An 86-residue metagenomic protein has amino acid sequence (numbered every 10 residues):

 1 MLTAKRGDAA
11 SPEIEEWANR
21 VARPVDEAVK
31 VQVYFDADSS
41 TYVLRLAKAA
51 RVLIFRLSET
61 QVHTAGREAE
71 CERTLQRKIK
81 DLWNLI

Functional and structural regions predicted by a protein language model:
M1-V33, H63-I86: Negatively charged, low-complexity tracts enriched in Asp/Glu with abundant Ser/Thr
S11, S39-S40, S58: Generic serine detector
R20-V52: Amphipathic, interaction-prone secondary-structure segments
V52-T60: Short amphipathic beta-strand/extended segments with alternating polar/hydrophobic composition
